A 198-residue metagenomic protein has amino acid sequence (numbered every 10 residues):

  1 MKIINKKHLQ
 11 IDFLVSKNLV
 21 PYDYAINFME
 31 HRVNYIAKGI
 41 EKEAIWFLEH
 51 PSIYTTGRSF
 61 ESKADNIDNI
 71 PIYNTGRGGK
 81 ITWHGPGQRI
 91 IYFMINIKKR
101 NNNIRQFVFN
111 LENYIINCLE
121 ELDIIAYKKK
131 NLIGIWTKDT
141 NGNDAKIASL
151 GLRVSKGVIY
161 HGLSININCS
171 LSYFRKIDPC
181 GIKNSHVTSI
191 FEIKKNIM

Functional and structural regions predicted by a protein language model:
M1-D144, V154: N-terminal lobe of the biotin/lipoate ligase/transferase fold
Y54-T55, G157, S172-Y173: Short, acidic Gly/Pro/Ser/Thr-rich loop/turn segments
M94, G151, S164-N166: Residue-level recognition of well-ordered beta-strand positions that form the cores of beta-sheet-rich folds across
N101-I104, H161, F174, M198: Short, conserved charged micro-motifs
A148: A translation/RNA-centric and nucleic-acid-associated enzymatic feature enriched in Class II aminoacyl-tRNA synthetases
V158-L171: Conserved phosphate/anionic-ligand binding catalytic regions in large, soluble enzymes, centered on
N168-M198: A hydrophobic, small-residue-rich beta->alpha segment in the mid-to-C-terminal subdomain of diverse proteins
